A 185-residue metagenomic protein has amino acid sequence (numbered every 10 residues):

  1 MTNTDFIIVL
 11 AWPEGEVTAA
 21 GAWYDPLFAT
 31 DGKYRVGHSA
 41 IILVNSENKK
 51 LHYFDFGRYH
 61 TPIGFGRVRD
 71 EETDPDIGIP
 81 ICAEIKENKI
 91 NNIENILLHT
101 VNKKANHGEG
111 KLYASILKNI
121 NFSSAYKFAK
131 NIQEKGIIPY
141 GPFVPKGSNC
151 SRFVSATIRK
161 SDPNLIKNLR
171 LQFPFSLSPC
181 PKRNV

Functional and structural regions predicted by a protein language model:
M1-D5: Charged, compositionally biased non-catalytic regions
F6-V101: Glycine-rich catalytic cores of cysteine/serine-nucleophile enzymes that process amide/ester linkages in cell-envelope
L10, L27, L43, L51 (+6 more regions): Generic detector of leucine side chains in alpha-helical contexts
I79-N131, K135, P139, F143: Extracellular-facing segments of soluble proteins and assemblies that are Gly/Ser/Thr-biased and enriched in aromatics
Y113-L117, Y126-V185: Activation targets extended, charge/polar-rich intrinsically disordered C-terminal tails
